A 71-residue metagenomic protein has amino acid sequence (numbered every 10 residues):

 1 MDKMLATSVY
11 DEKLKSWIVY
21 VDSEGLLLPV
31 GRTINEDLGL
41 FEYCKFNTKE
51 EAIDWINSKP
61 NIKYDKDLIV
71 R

Functional and structural regions predicted by a protein language model:
M1-I34, D67-V70: Short N-terminal "domain-start" leader segments that mark the transition from disordered tails or signal peptides into
R32-Y64: A short, charged, amphipathic alpha-helix used as a generic interaction element across diverse proteins
